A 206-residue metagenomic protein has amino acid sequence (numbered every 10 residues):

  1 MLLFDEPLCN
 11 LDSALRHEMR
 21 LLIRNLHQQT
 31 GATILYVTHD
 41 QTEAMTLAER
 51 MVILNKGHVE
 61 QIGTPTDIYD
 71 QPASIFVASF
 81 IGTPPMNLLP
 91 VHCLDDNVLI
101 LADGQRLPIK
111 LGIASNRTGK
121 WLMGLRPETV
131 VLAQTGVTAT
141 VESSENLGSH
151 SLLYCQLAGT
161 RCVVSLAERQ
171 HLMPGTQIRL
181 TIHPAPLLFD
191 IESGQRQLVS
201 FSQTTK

Functional and structural regions predicted by a protein language model:
M1-F76: ABC ATPase nucleotide-binding domains
N25-Q29, D67, H92, T140 (+1 more regions): Replace "anionic and nucleotidyl ligands
N55, Q61, F80, L122 (+1 more regions): Short glycine/serine/threonine-biased micro-segments
T64-D96: ABC transporter nucleotide-binding domain
P84, D96-K206: Non-catalytic connector elements of ABC transporters
